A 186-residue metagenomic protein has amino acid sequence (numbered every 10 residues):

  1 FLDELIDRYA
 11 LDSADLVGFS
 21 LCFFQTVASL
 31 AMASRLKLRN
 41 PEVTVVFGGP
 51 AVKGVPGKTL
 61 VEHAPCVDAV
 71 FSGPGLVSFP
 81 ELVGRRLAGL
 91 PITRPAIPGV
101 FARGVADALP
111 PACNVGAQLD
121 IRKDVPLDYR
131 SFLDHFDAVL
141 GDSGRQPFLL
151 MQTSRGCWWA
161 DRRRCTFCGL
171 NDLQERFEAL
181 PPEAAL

Functional and structural regions predicted by a protein language model:
F1-V115: Glycine-rich beta-alpha loop elements in corrinoid/cobalamin-binding modules across cobalamin-dependent enzymes
L119-L186: Radical SAM [4Fe-4S] cluster-binding motif and immediate context
